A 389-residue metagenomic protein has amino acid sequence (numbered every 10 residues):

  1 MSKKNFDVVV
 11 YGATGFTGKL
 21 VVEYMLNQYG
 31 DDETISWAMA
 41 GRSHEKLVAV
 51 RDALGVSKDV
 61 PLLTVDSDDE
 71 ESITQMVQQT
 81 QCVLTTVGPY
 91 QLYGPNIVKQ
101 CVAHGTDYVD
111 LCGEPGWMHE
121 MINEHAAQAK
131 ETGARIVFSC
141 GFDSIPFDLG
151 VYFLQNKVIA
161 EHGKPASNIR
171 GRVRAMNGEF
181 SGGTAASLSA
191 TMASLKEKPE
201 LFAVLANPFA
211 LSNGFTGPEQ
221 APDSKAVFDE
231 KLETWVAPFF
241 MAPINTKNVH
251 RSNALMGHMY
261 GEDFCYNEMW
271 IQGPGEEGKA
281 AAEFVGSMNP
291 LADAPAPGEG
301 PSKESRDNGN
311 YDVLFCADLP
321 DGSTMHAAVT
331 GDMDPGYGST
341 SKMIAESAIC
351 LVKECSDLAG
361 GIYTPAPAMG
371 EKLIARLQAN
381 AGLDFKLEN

Functional and structural regions predicted by a protein language model:
F6-N27: N-terminal Rossmann NAD(P)H-binding glycine-rich loop of SDR-like oxidoreductase domains
G30-K46: Conserved glycine-rich Rossmann-like NAD(P)H-binding loop of the short-chain dehydrogenase/reductase
V50-S57: Short, conserved SAM-binding/catalytic segment of Class I S-adenosyl-L-methionine-dependent methyltransferases
T64-T80, T86-L92: Conserved Rossmann-fold cofactor-binding substructure of NAD(P)-dependent oxidoreductases
P89, Q100-M118: ADP-ribose/adenylate-binding Rossmann-like module
C112-A134: Rossmann-fold NAD(P)-binding glycine/threonine-rich loop
E131, N156-N389: C-terminal catalytic/substrate-binding lobe primarily of soluble NAD(P)-dependent oxidoreductases
